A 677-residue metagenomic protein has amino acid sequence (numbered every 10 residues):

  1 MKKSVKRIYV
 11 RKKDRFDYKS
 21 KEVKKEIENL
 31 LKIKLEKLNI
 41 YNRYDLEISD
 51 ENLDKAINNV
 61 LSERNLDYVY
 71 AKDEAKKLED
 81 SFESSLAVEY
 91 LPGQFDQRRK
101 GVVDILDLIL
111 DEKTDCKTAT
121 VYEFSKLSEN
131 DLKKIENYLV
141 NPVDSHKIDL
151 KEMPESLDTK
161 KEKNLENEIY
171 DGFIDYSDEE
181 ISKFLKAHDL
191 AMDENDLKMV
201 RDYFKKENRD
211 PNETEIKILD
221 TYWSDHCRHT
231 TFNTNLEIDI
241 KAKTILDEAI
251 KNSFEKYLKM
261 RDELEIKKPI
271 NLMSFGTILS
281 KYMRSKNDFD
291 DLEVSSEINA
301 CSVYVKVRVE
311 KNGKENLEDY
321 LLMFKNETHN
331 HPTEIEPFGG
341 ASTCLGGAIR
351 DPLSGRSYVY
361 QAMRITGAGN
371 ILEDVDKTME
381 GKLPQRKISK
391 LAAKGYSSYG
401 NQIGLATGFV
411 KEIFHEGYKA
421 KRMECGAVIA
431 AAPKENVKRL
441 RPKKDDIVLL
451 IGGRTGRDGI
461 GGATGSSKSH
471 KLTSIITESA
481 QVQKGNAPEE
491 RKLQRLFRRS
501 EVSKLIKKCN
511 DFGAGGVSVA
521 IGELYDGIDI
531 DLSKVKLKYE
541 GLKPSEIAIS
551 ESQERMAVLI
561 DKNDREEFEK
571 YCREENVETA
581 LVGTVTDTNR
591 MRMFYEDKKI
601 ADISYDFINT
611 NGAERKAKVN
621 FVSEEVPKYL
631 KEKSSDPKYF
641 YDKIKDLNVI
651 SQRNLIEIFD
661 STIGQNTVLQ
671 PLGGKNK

Functional and structural regions predicted by a protein language model:
K2-D14, I40-D45, D80-P92, T120-Y122 (+2 more regions): Short glycine-/aliphatic-rich beta-strand segments at the starts of folded cytosolic domains
Y9-K19, S49-D50, A87-R98, L127 (+2 more regions): Short, surface-exposed ligand-recognition loops at beta-strand->loop->(often short) alpha-helix junctions that present
R15-K32, D54-N58, Q94-L110, G522-V535: Short amphipathic alpha-helix segments
E22-K77, S81: Acidic (E/D-rich), amphipathic helical modules within compact regulatory domains
I27-I33, N59-Y68, L106-E112, K134-K147 (+1 more regions): A common structural junction motif
L30-I40, Y44, I57, F82 (+4 more regions): Interaction-mediating elements
N59, E63-D115, A249-N252, K256 (+1 more regions): Short, solvent-exposed interaction modules
G93-F95, V121-S128, N137-K677: Glycine/proline-enriched, intrinsically flexible loops and inter-domain linkers
